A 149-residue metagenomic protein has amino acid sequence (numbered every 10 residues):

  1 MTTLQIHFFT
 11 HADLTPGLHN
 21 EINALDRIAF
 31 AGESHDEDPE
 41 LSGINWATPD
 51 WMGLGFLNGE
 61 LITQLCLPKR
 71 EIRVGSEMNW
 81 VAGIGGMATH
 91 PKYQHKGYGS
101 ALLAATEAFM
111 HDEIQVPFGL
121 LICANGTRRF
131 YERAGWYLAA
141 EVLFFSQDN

Functional and structural regions predicted by a protein language model:
M1-I62: Short amphipathic alpha-helix that is part of the acyltransferase structural core
G17, N125-R129: Short alpha-helical
M52-L54, E60-I72, V81-A88: Conserved beta-strand in the GNAT
H90, A124: Residue-level recognition of the GNAT/N-acetyltransferase active site
Y93-A105: Conserved acetyl-CoA pyrophosphate-binding loop and the N-cap/start of the following alpha-helix in GNAT-like
M110-C123: Conserved GNAT acetyl-CoA-binding A-motif
I122, E132, Y137-N149: Conserved catalytic-core motifs of GNAT/GCN5-like acyltransferases
